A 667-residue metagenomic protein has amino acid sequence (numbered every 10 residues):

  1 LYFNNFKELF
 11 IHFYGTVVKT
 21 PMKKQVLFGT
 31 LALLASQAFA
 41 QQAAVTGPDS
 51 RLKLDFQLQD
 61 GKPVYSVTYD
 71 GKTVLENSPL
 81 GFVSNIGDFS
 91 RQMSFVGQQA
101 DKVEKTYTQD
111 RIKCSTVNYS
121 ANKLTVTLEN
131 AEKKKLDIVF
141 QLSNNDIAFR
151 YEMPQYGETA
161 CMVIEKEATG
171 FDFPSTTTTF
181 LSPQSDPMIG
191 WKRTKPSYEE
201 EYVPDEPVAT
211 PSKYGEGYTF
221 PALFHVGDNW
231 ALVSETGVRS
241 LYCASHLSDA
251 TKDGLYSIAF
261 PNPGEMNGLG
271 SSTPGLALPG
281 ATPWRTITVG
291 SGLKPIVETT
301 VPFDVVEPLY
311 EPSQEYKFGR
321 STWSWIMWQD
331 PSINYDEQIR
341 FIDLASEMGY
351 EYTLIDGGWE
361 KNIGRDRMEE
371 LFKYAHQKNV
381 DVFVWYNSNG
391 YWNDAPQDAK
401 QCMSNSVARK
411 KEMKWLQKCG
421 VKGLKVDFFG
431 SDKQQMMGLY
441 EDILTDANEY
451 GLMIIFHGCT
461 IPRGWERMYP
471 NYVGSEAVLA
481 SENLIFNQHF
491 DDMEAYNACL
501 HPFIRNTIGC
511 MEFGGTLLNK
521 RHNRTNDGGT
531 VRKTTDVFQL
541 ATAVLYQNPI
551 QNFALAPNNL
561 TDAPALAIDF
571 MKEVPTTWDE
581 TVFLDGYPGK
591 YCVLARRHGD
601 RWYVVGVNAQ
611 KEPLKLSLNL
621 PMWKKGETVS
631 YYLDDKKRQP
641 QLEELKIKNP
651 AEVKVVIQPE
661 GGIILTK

Functional and structural regions predicted by a protein language model:
L1-Q42: Bacterial Sec-dependent N-terminal signal peptides
Q42-E298, P302, Q639: N-terminal accessory beta-strand-rich subdomains and adjacent acidic, glycine-rich linkers that precede catalytic cores
V126, L555-Y603, V607, K637-E643: Glycan-recognition and catalytic regions of carbohydrate-active enzymes
Y151, A345, D427, I454 (+2 more regions): Conserved, mostly hydrophobic/aromatic
A277-Y352: An acidic-aromatic substrate-binding cleft motif
L354-T535: Aromatic- and carboxylate-enriched substrate-binding clefts and catalytic-loop regions of carbohydrate-active enzymes
Y587-K625, I663-T666: Carbohydrate-binding surface patches
L645-K667: C-terminal beta-strand-rich structural cap/linker in extracellular carbohydrate-active enzymes
